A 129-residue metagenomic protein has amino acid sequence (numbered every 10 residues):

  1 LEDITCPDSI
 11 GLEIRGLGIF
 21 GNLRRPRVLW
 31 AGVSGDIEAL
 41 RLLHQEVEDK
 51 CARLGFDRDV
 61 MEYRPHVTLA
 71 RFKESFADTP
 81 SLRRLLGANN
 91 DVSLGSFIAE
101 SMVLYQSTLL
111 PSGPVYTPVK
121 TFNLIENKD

Functional and structural regions predicted by a protein language model:
L1-D129: Histidine-dependent nucleotide/RNA phosphoesterase domain, centered on the 2H-phosphoesterase fold with its duplicated
